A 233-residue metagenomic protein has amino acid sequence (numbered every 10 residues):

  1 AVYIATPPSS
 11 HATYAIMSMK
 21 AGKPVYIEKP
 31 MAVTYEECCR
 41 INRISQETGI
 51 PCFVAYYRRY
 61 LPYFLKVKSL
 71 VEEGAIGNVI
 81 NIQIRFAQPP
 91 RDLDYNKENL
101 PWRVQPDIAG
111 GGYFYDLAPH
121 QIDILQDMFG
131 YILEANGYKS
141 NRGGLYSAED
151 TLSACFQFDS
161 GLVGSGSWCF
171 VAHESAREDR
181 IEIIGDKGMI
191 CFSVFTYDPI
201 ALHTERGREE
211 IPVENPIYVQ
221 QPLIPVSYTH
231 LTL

Functional and structural regions predicted by a protein language model:
A1, T13, R40, K66-S69 (+3 more regions): Alpha-helical elements of Rossmann-like donor-binding domains used by nucleotide-donor carbohydrate transfer enzymes
A1-I44: Beta-loop-alpha module in the N-terminal Rossmann-like domain of NAD(P)-dependent dehydrogenases, especially those
I4, I27, C52-V54, G166 (+1 more regions): Hydrophobic residues in well-ordered beta-strands that form the structural core
A21-K23, T48-I50, L162: A short helix->loop->beta-strand "cap" motif at the edges of active sites that frequently abuts
R40-Y57, I80: Rossmann-fold dehydrogenase core element
R58-L145: Predominantly a Rossmann-like dinucleotide-binding segment in NAD(P)-dependent oxidoreductases
R142-E149, D159-I224: NAD(P)-dinucleotide binding in Rossmann-like oxidoreductases
T229-L233: Conserved small/polar residues in nucleotide/adenosyl-binding loops
